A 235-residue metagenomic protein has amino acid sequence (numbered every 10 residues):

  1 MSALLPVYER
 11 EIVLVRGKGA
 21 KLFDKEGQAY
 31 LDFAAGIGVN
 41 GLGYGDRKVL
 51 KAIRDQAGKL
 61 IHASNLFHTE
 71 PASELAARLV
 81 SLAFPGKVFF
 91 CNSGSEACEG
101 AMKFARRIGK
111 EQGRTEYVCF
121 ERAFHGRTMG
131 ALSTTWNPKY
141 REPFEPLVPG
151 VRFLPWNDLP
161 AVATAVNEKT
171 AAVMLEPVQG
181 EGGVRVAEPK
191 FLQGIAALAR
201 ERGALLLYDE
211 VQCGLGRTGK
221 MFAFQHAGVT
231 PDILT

Functional and structural regions predicted by a protein language model:
M1-T235: Conserved N-terminal phosphate-binding loop of PLP-dependent enzymes in the Aspartate aminotransferase
